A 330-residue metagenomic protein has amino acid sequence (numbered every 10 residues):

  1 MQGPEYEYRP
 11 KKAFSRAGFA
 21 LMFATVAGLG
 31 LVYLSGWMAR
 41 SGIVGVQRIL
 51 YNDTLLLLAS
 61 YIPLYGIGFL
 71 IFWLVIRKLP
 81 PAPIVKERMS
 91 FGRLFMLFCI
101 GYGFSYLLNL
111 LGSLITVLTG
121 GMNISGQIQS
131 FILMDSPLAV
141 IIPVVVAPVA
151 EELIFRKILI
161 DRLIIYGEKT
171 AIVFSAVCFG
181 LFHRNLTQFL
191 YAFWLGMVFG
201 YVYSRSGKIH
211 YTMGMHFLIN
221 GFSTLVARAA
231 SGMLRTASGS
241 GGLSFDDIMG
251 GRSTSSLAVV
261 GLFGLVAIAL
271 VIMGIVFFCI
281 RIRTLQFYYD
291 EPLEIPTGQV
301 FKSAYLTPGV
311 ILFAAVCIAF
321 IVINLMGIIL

Functional and structural regions predicted by a protein language model:
M1-Q47: A generic N-terminal leader/anchor concept
Q2-Y8, A39-Y102, Q127, I272-P296: Membrane-helix interface linkers and caps
F14-V32, F95-S105, P308-C317: Alpha-helical transmembrane segments
A27-S35, L64-G68, F104-G112, S223 (+2 more regions): Alpha-helical transmembrane segments of multipass membrane proteins
G30-G45, L110-G121, G221-G242, M326-I329: Membrane-helix interface motif
L31, G68-F72, I76-R77, F104 (+5 more regions): Alpha-helical transmembrane segments of polytopic integral membrane proteins, especially the permease/helical cores
G45-D53, P81-A150, D161-I164, V322-L330: Juxtamembrane helix-loop-helix connectors linking adjacent transmembrane helices in multi-pass membrane enzymes
L138-I329: Transmembrane helix-loop-helix hairpins at the membrane interface of multi-pass integral membrane proteins
